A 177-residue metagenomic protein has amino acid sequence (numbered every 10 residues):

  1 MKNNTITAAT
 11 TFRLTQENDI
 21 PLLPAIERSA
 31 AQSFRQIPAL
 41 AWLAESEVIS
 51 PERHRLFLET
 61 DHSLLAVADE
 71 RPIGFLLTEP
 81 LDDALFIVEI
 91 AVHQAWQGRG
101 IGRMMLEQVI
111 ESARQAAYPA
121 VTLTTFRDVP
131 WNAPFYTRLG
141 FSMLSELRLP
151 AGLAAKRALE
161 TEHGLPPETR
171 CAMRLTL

Functional and structural regions predicted by a protein language model:
M1-T11: Short, low-complexity, intrinsically disordered N-terminal peptides in bacterial proteins
L14-I20, P24-A95, L106-S112, A116 (+3 more regions): Acetyl-CoA-dependent GNAT
P51-H54, R157-G164: Short, P/G- and charge-enriched loop/turn segments at secondary-structure junctions
H93-R99, R127-D128: Active-site acidic-Proline motif in GNAT/NAT acetyltransferases
R103: Residues forming the Rossmann-fold NAD(P)(H) cofactor-binding site
A113-T125: Conserved GNAT acetyl-CoA-binding A-motif
L123-N132, L149-A154: Conserved beta-strand-loop-alpha-helix junction that forms the acyl-donor binding cleft
Y136, F141: Conserved active-site tyrosine of GNAT-family acetyltransferases
